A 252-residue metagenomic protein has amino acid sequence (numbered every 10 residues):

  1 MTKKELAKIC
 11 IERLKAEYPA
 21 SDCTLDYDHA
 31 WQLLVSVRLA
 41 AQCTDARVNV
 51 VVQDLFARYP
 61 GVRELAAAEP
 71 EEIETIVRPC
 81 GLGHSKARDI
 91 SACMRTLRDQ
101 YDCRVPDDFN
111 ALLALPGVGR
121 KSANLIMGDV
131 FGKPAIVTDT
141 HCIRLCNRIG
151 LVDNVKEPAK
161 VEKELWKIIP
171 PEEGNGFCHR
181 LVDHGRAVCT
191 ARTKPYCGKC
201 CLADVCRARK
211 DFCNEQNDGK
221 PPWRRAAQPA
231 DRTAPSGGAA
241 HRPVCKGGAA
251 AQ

Functional and structural regions predicted by a protein language model:
T2-E215, G219-A230: Catalytic cores of DNA base-excision repair glycosylases
G247-A250: Short, intrinsically disordered C-terminal tails of secreted or membrane-associated proteins
